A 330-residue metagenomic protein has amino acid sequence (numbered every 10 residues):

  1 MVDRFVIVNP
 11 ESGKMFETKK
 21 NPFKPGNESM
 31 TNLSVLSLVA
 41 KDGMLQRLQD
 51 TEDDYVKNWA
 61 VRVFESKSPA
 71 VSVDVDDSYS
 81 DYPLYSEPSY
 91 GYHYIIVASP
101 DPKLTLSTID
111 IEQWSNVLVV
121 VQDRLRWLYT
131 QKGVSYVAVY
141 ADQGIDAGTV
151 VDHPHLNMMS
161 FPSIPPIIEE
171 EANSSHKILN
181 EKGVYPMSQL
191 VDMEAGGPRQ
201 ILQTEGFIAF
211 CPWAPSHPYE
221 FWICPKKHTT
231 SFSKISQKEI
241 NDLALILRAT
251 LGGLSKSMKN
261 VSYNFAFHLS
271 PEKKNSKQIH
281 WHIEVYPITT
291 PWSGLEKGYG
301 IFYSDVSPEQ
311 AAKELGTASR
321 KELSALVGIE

Functional and structural regions predicted by a protein language model:
M1-H153, M159-T230, K238, N260-N264 (+1 more regions): Active-site microenvironments that recognize anionic phosphate/pyrophosphate groups
D242-N260: Extended C-terminal subregions enriched in glycine
H268: Conserved beta-strand-loop-alpha-helix junction that forms the acyl-donor binding cleft
